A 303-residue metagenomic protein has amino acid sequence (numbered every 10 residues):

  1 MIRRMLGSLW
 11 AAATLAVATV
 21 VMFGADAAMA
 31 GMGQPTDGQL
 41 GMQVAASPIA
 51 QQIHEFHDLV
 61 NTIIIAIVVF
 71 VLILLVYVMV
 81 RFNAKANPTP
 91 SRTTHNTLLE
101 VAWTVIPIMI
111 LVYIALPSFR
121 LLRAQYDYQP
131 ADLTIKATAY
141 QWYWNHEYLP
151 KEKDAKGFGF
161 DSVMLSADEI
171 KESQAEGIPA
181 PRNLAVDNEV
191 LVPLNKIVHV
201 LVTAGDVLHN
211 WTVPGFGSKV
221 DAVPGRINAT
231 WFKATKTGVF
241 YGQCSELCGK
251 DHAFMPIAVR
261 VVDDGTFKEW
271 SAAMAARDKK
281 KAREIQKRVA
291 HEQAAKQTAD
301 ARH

Functional and structural regions predicted by a protein language model:
M1-A30: N-terminal secretory/membrane targeting signals
T14, A18-V21, N61-Y77, T104-P117: Hydrophobic alpha-helical transmembrane segments of multi-pass integral membrane proteins
A25, L75-A84: Juxtamembrane "helix exit" motif at the C-terminal ends of alpha-helical transmembrane segments in multi-pass membrane
G31-L59, V80-H303: Non-transmembrane, membrane-proximal soluble domains of secreted or membrane proteins
